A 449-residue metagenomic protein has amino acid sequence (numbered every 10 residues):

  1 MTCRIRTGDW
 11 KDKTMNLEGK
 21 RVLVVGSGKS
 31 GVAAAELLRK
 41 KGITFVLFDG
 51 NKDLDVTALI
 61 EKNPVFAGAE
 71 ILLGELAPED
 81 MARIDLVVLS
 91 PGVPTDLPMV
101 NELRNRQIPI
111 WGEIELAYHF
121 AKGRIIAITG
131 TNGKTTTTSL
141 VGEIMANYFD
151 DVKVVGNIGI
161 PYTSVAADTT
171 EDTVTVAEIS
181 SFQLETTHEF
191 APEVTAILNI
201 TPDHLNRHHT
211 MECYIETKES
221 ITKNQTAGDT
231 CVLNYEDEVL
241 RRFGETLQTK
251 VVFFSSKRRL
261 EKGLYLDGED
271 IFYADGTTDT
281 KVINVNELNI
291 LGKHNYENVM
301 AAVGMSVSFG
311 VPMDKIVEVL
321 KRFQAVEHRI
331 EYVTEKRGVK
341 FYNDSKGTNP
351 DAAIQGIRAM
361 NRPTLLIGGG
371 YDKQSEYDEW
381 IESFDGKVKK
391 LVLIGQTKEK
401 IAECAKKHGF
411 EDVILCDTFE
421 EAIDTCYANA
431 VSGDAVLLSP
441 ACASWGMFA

Functional and structural regions predicted by a protein language model:
C3-G112, L116, L291: N-terminal leader/targeting and accessory segments in enzymes
K13, R21, L37-K40, P78-A82 (+5 more regions): Phosphate-binding loop of NTP-binding sites
N16-R21, G31-K41, D151, V285-V388: Nucleotide phosphate-binding/pyrophosphate-handling subdomain across enzymes that bind or process nucleotide phosphates
L38, V87, I128, N157 (+10 more regions): Residue-level signal for inorganic ion chemistry
T44-D49, V154, V176, F253: Short beta-strand "acidic-cap" motif of Rossmann-like dinucleotide-binding folds
T44-N51, C231-Y235, I367-G368, K387-Q396: Short internal beta-strands
T57-N63, G68, D378-D434: C-terminal helical cap/extension that packs against the catalytic core of soluble nucleotide-cofactor enzymes
G74-E75, W111-E115, V155, Q248-L266 (+3 more regions): Beta-strand->loop->alpha-helix junctions that form or flank phosphate-binding loops in nucleotide-handling enzymes
